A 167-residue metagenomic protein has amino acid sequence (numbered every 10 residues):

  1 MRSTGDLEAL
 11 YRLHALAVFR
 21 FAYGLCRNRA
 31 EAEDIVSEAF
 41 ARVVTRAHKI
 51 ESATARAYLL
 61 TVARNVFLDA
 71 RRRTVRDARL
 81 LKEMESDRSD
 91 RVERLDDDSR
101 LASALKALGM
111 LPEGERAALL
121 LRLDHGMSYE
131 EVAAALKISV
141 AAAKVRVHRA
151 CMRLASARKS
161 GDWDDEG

Functional and structural regions predicted by a protein language model:
M1-R20, A30, R116: A short, charge-rich alpha-helical start-of-domain segment used by transcription regulators
A9, S103-P112: Short amphipathic alpha-helical boundary/capping segments
A15, F19, F40, P112 (+2 more regions): C-terminal flanking helix
R20, D34-A41, T45, A53-N65: Structural recognition of an alpha-helix C-terminal capping motif at a helix-to-coil junction
A30, E130, A141: Residues within helix-turn-helix
T54, T61-K82, D97: Arg/Lys-rich amphipathic alpha helix in sigma70-family domain 2
R64, L136-S160: DNA-recognition helix of helix-turn-helix
A118-R122: A short pre-motif secondary-structure segment
